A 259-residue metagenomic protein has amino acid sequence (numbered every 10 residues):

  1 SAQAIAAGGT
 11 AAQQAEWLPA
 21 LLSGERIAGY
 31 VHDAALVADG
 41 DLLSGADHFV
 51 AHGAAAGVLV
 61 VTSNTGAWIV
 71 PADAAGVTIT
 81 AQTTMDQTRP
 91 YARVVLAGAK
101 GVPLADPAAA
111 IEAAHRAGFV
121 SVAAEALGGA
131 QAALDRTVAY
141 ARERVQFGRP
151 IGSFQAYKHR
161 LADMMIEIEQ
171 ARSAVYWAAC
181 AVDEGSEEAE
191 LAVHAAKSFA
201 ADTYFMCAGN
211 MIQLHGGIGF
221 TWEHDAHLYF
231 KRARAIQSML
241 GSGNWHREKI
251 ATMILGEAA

Functional and structural regions predicted by a protein language model:
S1-A15, A55: Internal helix-loop-helix
G8-Q13, A20, G24, L42 (+1 more regions): Alpha-helical interface subdomain recognition
A15-D135, A139: FAD-binding core of flavoproteins
